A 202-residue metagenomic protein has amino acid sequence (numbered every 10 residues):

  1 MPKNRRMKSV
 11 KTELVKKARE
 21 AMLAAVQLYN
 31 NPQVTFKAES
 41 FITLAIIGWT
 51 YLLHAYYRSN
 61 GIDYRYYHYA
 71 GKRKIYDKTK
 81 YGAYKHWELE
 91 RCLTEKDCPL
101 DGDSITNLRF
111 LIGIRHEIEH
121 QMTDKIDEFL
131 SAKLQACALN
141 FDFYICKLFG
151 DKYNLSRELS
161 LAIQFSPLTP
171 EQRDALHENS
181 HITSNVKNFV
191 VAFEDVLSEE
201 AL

Functional and structural regions predicted by a protein language model:
M1-T43, L161-S166: Charged alpha-helical initiation segments
K8-V15, A38-I42, D101-L108, D127 (+1 more regions): Amphipathic, non-membrane alpha-helical segments in soluble helical-bundle scaffolds
R19, V26, A38-S59, Q135-A138 (+1 more regions): Short, hydrophobic, well-ordered secondary-structure elements
Q27-N30, L53-R58, H116, H120-D124 (+1 more regions): Charged/polar positions within long, soluble alpha-helices
F36-S40, N60-G71, E128-S131, L155-L161: Short, glycine/acidic-rich hinge or "gate" loops at secondary-structure transitions that mediate conformational
Y57-K125: A broadly used, surface-exposed interaction patch
L130-H177: Amphipathic, Lys/Arg-enriched alpha-helical patches that create a basic surface for binding polyanionic ligands
L161-L202: Long, charge-rich C-terminal accessory regions
